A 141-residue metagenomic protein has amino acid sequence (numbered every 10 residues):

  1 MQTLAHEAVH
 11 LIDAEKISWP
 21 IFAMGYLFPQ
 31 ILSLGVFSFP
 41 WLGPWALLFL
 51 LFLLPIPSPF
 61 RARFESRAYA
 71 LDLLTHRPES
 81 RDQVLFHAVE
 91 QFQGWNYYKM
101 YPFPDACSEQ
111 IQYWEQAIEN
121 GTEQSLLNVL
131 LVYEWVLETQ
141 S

Functional and structural regions predicted by a protein language model:
M1: Catalytic zinc-binding patch centered on the HExxH motif and its immediate surroundings that defines zinc-dependent
L4: A conserved beta-strand element that flanks and buttresses the S-adenosyl-L-methionine
E7-G25: Catalytic Zn2+-binding segment of zinc metalloproteases
P29-S141: Metalloprotease/metallohydrolase-associated module, dominated by Zn2+-dependent proteases
